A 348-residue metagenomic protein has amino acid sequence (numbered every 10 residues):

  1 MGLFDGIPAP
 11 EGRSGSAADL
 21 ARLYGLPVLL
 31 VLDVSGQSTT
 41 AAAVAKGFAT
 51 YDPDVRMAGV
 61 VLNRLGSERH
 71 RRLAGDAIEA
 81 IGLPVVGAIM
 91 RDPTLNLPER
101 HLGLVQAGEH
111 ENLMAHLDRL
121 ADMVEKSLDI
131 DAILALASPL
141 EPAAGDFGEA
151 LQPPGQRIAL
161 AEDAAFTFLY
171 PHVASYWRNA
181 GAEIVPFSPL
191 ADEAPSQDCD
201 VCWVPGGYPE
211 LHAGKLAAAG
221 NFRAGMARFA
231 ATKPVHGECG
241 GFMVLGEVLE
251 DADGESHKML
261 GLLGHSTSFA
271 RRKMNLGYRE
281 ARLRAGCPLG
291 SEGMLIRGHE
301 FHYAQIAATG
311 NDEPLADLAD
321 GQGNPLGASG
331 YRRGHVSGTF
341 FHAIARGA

Functional and structural regions predicted by a protein language model:
M1-Y24, L32-R56, E68-R72: ATP-dependent carboxylate-amine ligase catalytic core
A21, Q152-P154, F166-N179, E183-V185 (+2 more regions): C-terminal and late-domain segments of enzyme folds
R22-P27, E250: Alpha-helix C-terminal capping segments
G25-L26, A58, D200: Conserved acidic residues
L29-V31, V61, A159, W203-P205 (+1 more regions): Structural motif
S38-A150: Internal gly/pro-rich beta-alpha loop/helix module that stabilizes soluble enzyme cofactors or their anionic handles
Q156-A219, R223-R228: Phosphate-binding active sites in nucleotide-utilizing proteins
P209-P288: Cysteine-nucleophile active-site neighborhood
